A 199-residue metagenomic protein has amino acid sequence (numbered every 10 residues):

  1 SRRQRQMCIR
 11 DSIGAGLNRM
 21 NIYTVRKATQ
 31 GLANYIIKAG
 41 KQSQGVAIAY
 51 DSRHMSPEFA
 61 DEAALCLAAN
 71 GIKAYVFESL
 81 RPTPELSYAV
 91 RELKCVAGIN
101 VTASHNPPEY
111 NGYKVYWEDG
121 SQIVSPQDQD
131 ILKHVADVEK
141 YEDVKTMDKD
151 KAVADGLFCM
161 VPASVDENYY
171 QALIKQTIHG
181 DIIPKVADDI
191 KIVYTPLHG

Functional and structural regions predicted by a protein language model:
Q4-I9: Short, small-residue-biased leader/transition segments that mark boundaries at the very start of proteins
R10, L17, R53, R81 (+4 more regions): Short, glycine-/Ser/Thr-/acidic-enriched flexible segments
L17-A33, E78, P82, V161-A172: Phosphate/oxyanion-binding active-site loops and adjacent basic polyanion-contact surfaces
I22-Y35, A49-A69, I190-G199: Glycine-rich phosphate/diphosphate-binding loop of Rossmann-like nucleotide-binding domains
A28-V46, H179-D188: Glycine-rich phosphate/diphosphate-binding loops that line cofactor/substrate pockets in enzymes
G31-Y35, C66, N70, A89 (+2 more regions): Generic, well-ordered alpha-helical scaffold segments in large soluble proteins
A39-E118: Ferredoxin-reductase
N111-G199: Gly/Ser/Thr-enriched, mixed-charge loops and adjacent short helices that form phosphate/oxyanion-binding elements
